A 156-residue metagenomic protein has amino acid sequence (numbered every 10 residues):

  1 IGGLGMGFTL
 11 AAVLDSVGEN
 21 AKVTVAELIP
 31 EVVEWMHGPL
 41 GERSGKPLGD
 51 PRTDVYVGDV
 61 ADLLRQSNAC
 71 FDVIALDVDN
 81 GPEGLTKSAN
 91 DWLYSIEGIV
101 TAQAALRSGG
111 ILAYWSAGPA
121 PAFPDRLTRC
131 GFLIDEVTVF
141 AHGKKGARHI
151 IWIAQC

Functional and structural regions predicted by a protein language model:
I1-L106, Y114-W115, D125, C130 (+2 more regions): The AdoMet/dcAdoMet-binding core of the Class I SAM-like
G110: Glycine-centered, phosphate/nucleic-acid-interacting loop/turn motifs that mediate DNA/RNA or nucleotide
A117-P119: Active-site beta-loop-alpha junctions enriched in small/polar residues
A154-C156: Active-site beta-strand termini and strand-to-loop segments that position acidic
